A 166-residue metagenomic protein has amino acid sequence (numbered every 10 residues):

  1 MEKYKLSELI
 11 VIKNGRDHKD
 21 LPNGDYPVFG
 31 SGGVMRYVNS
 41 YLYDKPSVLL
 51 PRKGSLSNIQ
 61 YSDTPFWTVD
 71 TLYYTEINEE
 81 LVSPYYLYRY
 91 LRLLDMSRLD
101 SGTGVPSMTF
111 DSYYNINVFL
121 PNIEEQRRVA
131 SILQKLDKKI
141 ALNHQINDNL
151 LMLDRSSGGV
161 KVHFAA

Functional and structural regions predicted by a protein language model:
M1-G30, N117-A166: Non-catalytic DNA-recognition/assembly elements of restriction-modification systems
G30-S97, S101-V105, T109-Y113: A short beta-sheet element
